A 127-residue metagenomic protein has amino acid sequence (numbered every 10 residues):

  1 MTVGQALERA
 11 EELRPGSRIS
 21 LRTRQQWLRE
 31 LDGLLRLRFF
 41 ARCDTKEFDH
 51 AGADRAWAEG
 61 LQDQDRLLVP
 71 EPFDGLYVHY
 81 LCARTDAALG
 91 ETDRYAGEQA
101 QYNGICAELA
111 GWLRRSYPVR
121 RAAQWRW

Functional and structural regions predicted by a protein language model:
M1-R66, G104-W127: Conserved short "hinge" loops at termini or chain/domain junctions
G16-I19, A88-T92: Charged, low-complexity interaction regions
L35-R38, R84-L89: Generic structural signal for hydrophobic core residues of well-folded globular domains
R66-G75: Structural motif
G75-A87: Short, hydrophobic/amphipathic alpha-helical patches that form generic packing surfaces within helical domains
H79, A100-N103: A generic structural signal for well-ordered alpha-helical surface patches
G90-A100: Short conserved catalytic/interaction loops centered on acidic-Pro-aromatic/His motifs
